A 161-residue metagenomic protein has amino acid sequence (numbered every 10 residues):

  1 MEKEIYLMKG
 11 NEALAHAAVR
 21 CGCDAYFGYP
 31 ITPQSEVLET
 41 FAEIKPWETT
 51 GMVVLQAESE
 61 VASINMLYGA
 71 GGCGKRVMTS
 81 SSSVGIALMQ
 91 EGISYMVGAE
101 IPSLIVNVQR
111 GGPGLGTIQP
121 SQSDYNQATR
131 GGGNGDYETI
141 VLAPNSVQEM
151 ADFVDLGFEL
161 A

Functional and structural regions predicted by a protein language model:
M1-G131, E138, S146: Thiamine diphosphate
T139-A161: Structural signature of the thiamine diphosphate
